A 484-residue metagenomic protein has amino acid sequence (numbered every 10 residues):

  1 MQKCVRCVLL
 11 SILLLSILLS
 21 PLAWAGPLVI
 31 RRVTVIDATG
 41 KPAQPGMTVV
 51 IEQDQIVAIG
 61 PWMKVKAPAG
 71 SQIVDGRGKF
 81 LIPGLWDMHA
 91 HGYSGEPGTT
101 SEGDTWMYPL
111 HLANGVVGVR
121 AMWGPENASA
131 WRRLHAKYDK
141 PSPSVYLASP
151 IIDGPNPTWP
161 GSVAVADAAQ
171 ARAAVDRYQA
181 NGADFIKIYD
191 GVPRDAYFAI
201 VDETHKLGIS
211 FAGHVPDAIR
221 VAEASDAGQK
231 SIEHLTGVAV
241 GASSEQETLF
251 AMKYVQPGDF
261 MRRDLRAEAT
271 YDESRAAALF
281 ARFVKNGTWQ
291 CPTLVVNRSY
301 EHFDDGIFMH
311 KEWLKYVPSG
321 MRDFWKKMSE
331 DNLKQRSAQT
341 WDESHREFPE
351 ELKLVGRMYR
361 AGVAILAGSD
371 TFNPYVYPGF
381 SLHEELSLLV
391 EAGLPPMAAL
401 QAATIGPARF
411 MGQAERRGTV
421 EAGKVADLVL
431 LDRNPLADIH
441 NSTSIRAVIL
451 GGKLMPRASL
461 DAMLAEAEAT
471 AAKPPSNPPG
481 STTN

Functional and structural regions predicted by a protein language model:
V8-P21: Bacterial N-terminal signal peptides
A23-A25: Boundary at the C-terminal end of the N-terminal hydrophobic targeting segment
V35, T39-I82: Histidine-rich, glycine-flanked metal-binding segment
K79-K137, N156-W159, V163-A169, V221-G228 (+2 more regions): Metal-associated gating/positioning segment near the N- to mid-region
M107-N127, S142-P150, A180-V192, I209-A212 (+2 more regions): Divalent metal-dependent hydrolysis catalytic cores, especially in the metallo-beta-lactamase
P150, G154-S210, P257-T270: Active-site gating/metal-coordination segments in enzymes
A174-I188, V192, V238-A392, A467-E468 (+1 more regions): Active-site neighborhoods of metal-dependent hydrolases
A422-E468: C-terminal cap of metal-dependent C-N hydrolases
